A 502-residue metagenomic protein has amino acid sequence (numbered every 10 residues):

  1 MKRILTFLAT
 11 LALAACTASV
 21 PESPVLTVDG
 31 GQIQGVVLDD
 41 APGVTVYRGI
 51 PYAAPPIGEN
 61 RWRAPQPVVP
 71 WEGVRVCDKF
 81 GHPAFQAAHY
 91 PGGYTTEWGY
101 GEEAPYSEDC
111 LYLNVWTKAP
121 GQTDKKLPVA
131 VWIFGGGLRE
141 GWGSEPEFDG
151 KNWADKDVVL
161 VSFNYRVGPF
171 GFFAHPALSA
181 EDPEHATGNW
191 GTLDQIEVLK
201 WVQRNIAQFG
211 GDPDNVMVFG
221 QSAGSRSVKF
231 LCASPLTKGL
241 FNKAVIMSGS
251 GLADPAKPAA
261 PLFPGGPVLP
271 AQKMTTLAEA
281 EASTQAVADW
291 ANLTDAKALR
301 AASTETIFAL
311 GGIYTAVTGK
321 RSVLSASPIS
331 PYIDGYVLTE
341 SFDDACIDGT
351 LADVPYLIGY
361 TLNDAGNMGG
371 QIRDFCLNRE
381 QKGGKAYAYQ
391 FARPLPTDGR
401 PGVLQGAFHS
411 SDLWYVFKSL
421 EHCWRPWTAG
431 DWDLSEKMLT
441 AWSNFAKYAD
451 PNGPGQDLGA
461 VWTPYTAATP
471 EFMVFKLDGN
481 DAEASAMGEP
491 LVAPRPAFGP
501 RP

Functional and structural regions predicted by a protein language model:
T6-A14: Bacterial N-terminal signal peptides
C16-N189, S325, L362, W427-S435 (+4 more regions): Non-catalytic accessory segments of hydrolases
D39, A87, Y106, A352 (+1 more regions): Mobile gating loops/cap/lid regions near enzyme active sites that modulate substrate access
E108-C110, E184-Q208, A278-A282: Alpha/beta-hydrolase active-site loop
L138, G220-F230: Glycine-rich nucleophile elbow surrounding the catalytic serine of serine-hydrolase chemistry
E197, R204, K229-A233, K238 (+1 more regions): Substrate-access "cap/lid" subdomains that shape and gate the entrance to catalytic or ligand-binding pockets
F209-Q221: Alpha/beta-hydrolase fold nucleophile elbow
V218, V245-M247: A short, hydrophobic beta-strand element of the alpha/beta-hydrolase
